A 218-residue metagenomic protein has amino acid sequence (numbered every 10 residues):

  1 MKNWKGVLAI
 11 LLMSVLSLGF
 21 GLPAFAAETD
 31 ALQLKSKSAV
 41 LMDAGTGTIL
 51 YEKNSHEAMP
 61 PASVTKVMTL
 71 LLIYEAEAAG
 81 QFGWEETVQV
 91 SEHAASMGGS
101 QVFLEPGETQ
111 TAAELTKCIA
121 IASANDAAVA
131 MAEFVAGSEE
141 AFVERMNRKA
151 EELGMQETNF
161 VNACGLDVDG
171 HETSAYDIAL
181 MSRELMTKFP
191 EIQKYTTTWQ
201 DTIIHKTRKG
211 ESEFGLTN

Functional and structural regions predicted by a protein language model:
W4-V64, E75-E85: Beta-lactamase-like hydrolase cores
Q33-S36, S138-N218: Penicillin-recognizing serine hydrolase domain
L34-A39, A44-G45, E52-H56, V64 (+9 more regions): Extracytoplasmic
S38-D43, T48-E52, M68-L72, T87-S91 (+6 more regions): Soluble periplasmic/extracytoplasmic beta-strand elements of cell-envelope proteins
A44-T46, N54-H56, E75-A76, H93-A95 (+6 more regions): Solvent-exposed coil/turn segments that connect beta secondary-structure elements in extracytoplasmic/periplasmic
A58-M68, P106-A113, I121-N125, A136-E144 (+2 more regions): Soluble non-cytosolic domains of exported or imported proteins
E75-H93, F189-T197: Short, well-structured active-site flanking segments
S96-A128, E211-N218: Conserved catalytic neighborhood of penicillin-recognizing serine enzymes
